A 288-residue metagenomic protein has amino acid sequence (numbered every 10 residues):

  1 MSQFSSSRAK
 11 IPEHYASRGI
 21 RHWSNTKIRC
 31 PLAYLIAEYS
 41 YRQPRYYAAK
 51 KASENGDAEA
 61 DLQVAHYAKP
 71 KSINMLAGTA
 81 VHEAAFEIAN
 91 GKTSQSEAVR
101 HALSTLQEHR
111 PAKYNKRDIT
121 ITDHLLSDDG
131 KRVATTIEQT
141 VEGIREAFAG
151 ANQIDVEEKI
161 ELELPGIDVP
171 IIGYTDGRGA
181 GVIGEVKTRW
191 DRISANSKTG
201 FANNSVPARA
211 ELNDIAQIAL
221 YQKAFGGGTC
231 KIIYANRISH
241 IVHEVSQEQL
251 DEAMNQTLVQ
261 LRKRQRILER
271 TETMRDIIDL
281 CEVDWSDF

Functional and structural regions predicted by a protein language model:
M1-Y174: Metal-dependent nuclease catalytic cores that hydrolyze phosphodiester bonds in DNA/RNA, characterized by
A37, A89, R192-A195, A224: Active-site-proximal flexible loops/turns
A58-V64, T188-W190, I233-H240: Short acidic (Asp/Glu) and glycine-rich catalytic loops that position anionic groups and cofactors
M75, I160-Q217: Non-catalytic protein-protein interaction segments used by genome-maintenance enzymes to assemble and couple activities
E83, E87, G91, W190-R192 (+1 more regions): Short loop/turn segments at secondary-structure transitions that flank enzyme active sites
D155, R178-V186, T229-Y234: A structural signal for short, well-ordered beta-strand segments and their strand-loop junctions that often border
A208-I215, L220-F288: Metal-dependent nuclease catalytic regions and adjoining charged, substrate-binding loops involved in nucleic-acid end
